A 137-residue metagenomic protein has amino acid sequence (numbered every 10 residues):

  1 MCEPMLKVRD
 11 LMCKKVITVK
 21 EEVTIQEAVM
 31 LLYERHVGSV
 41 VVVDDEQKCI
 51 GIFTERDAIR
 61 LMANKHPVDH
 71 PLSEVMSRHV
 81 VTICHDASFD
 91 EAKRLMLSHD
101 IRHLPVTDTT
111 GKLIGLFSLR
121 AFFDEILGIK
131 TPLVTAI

Functional and structural regions predicted by a protein language model:
M1-K15, T54-T82, S88-S98, T109 (+1 more regions): Tandem CBS (Bateman) regulatory domains
T18-H36, V43, I83-D100, T107 (+1 more regions): The conserved cystathionine-beta-synthase
